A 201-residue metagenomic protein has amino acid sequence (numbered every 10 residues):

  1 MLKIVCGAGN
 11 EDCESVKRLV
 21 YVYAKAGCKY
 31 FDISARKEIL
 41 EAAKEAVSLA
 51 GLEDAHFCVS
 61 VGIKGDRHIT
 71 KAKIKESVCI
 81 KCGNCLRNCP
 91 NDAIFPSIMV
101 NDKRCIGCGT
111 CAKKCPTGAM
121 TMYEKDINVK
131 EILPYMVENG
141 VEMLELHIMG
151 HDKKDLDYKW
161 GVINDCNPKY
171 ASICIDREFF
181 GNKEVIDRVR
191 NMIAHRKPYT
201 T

Functional and structural regions predicted by a protein language model:
M1, C6-E14, Y21-K37, S48-V59: Iron-sulfur (Fe-S) cluster-binding modules
M1-S15, G62-I80, K103, A119-K130: Active-site mouth loops of central-metabolism enzymes
C6-K17, C28-K29, A35, K113 (+1 more regions): Conserved mixed alpha/beta catalytic, RNA-binding, or beta-rich assembly cores of soluble enzyme, regulatory
Y23, A43, L144: Conserved, mostly hydrophobic/aromatic
A42-H56, W160-G161, C166-Y170: Short acidic, glycine/proline-enriched helix-loop-strand junctions
H56-I63, H147, T201: Non-cysteine beta-strand/loop elements that form the S-adenosyl-L-methionine
N84-N101, T110-D126: Iron-sulfur cluster-binding cysteine motifs and their immediate structural context in ferredoxin-like electron-transfer
